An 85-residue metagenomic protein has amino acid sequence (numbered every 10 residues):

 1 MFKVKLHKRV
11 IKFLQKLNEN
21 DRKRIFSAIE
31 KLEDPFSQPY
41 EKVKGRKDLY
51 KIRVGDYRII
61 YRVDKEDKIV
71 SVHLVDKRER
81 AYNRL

Functional and structural regions predicted by a protein language model:
M1-K5, Q15-K23, V54, R62-L85: Enriched for short, Lys/Arg-rich terminal
L6-V10: Basic, amphipathic "hinge/linker" alpha-helix immediately C-terminal to the N-terminal HTH DNA-binding motif
L14, N18, E33-F36: Flexible interhelical turns and helix-capping residues at alpha-helix boundaries within structured domains
A28-I52, Y82: A short, surface-exposed loop/turn module that caps and links secondary-structure elements
